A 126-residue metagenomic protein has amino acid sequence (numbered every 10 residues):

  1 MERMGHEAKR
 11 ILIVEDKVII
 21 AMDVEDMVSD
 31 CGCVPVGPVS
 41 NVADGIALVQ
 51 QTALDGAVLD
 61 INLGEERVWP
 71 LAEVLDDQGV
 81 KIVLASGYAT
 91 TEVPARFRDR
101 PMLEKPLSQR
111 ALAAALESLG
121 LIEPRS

Functional and structural regions predicted by a protein language model:
M1-R10, S108-S126: Non-catalytic signal-transmission and effector/linker regions of two-component phosphorelay proteins
E15: Conserved acidic carboxylate
V18-G37: Two-component/phosphorelay signaling modules centered on CheY-like receiver
P38-G56: Acidic, metal-coordinating helix/loop segments flanking the phosphotransfer/catalytic sites of two-component signaling
N41, E65-P70: Acidic catalytic/metal-coordinating carboxylates
D60: Active-site residues of response regulator receiver
K105: A Lys-centered signature of the CheY-like receiver
